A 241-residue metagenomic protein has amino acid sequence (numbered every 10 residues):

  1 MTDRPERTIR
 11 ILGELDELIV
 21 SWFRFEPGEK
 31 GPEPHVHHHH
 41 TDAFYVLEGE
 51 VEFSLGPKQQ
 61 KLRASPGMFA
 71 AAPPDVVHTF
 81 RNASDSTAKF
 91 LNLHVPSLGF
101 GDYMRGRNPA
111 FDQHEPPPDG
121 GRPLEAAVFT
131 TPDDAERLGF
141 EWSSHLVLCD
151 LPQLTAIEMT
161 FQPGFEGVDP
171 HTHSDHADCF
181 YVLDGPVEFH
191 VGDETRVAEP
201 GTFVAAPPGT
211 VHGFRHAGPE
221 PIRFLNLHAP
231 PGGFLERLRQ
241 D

Functional and structural regions predicted by a protein language model:
M1-S21, P27, E33, R105-T155 (+3 more regions): A short, N-terminal "cap"/entry segment at the start of jelly-roll beta-barrel domains of the cupin/DSBH fold
L18, E50, K58-Q60, P152-L154 (+1 more regions): Well-ordered beta-strand scaffold positions
R24-F25, V36-F53, L93-V95, T160-Q162 (+2 more regions): Short, conserved beta-strand element in jelly-roll/cupin
P32-P34, F53-S54, L62, A72 (+7 more regions): Short beta-strand His + acidic residue motifs that chelate non-heme Fe in jelly-roll/DSBH and cupin folds
A43, E50-E52, V77, T87 (+5 more regions): Structural motif
K58-P74, D193-P208: Short acidic-glycine-tyrosine-enriched beta hairpin
R81-D134, G213-D241: Double-stranded beta-helix
